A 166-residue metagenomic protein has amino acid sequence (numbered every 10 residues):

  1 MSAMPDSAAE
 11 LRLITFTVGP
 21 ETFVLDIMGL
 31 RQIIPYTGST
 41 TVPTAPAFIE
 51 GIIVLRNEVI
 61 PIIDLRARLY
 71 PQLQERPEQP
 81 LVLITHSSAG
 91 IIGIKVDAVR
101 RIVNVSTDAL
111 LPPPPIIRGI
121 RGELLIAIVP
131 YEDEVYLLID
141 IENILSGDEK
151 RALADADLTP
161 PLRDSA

Functional and structural regions predicted by a protein language model:
M1-A166: An acidic, low-aromatic, low-complexity terminal/linker signal
